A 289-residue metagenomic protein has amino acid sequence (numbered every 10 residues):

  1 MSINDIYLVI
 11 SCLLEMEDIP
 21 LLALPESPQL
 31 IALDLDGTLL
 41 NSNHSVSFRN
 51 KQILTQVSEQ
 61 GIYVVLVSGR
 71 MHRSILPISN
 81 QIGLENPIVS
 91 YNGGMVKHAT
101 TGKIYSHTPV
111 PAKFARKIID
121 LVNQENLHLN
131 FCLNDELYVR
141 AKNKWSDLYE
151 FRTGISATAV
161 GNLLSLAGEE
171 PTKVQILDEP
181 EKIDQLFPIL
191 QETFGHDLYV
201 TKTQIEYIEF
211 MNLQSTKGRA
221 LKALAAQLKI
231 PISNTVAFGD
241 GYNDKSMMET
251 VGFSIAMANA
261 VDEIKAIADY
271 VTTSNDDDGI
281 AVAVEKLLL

Functional and structural regions predicted by a protein language model:
M1-L33, I230: Non-catalytic pre-domain segments flanking phosphatase-related domains
L21-L30, S47, E209-L289: Mg2+-dependent phosphoryl-transfer enzymes with acidic/Ser/Thr/Gly-rich catalytic loops
L22, L30-Q60: N-terminal glycine-/serine-/threonine-rich phosphate-binding loop
S47-S146: Active-site phosphate-binding/coordination module
F48, Q52-Q60, L76-Q81, K103 (+7 more regions): Replace "anionic and nucleotidyl ligands
G61-V65, E85-N86, K173, S233-N234 (+2 more regions): Short active-site oxyanion
I82-L84, Y91-N92, T193-H196, T250-V251 (+1 more regions): Short, structured coil segments at secondary-structure junctions
L121, E125-H128, C132-F238, Y242-M247 (+1 more regions): Conserved acidic, metal-coordinating active-site core of Asp-based, Mg2+-dependent phosphoryl-transfer enzymes
